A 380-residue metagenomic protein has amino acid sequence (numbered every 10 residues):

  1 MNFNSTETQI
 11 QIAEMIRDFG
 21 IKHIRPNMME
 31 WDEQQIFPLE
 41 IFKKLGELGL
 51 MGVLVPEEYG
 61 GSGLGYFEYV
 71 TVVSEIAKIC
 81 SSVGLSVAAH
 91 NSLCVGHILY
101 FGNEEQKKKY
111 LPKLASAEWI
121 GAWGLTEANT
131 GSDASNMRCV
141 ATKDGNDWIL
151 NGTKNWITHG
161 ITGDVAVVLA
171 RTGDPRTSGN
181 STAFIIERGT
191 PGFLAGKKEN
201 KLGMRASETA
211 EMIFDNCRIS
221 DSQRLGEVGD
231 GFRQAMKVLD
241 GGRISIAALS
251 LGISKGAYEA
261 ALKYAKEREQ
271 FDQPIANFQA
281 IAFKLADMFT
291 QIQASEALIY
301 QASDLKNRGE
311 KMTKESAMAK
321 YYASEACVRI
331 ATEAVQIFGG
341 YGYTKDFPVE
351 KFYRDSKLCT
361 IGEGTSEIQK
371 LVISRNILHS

Functional and structural regions predicted by a protein language model:
M1-A89, F101-Q106, K113-E118, D133 (+3 more regions): Alpha-helical interface subdomain recognition
G49, V73-A77, A170, I186-P191 (+1 more regions): Short Ser/Thr-interspersed hydrophobic loop/turn segments at strand-loop and sheet-helix junctions that line or gate
V87, N151-A195: A short core secondary-structure module
Y100-G102, T142, V168-T172, I185-R188 (+2 more regions): Short beta-strand-to-turn element immediately C-terminal to the catalytic PLP-Schiff-base lysine in fold type I
A117-L125, L169: A short, Trp-centered hydrophobic/proline-enriched beta-strand micro-motif
N129-S132, W156-H159, T172-P175, K201-E208: Short Gly/Pro-enriched turn/cap motifs at secondary-structure boundaries
N136-R138, G189-S220: Flexible, small-/acidic-enriched active-site or ligand-binding loops
M212-Q234: A short, charged helix-loop
